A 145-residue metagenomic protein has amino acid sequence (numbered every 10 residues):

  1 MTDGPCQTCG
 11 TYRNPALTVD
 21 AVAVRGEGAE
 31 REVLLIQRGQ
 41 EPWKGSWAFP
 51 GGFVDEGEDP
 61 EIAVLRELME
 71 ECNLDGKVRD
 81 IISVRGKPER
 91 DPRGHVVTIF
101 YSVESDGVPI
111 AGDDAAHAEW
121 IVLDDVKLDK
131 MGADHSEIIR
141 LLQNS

Functional and structural regions predicted by a protein language model:
M1-V22, G28: Acidic, metal-coordinating catalytic segment for phosphate/diphosphate chemistry, firing primarily on the Nudix
L17-V19, R31, V97-I99, A116: Change "...and in nucleic-acid phosphodiester-cleaving endonucleases..." to "...and in nucleic-acid processing enzymes
A21, I81, Y101-V103: A structural signal for short, well-ordered beta-strand segments
E30-E70, L74: Conserved Nudix-box catalytic region and its N-terminal flanking loop in Nudix hydrolases and closely related
L74-S83: A short coil-to-beta-strand element that immediately follows conserved catalytic motifs
R85-P109, L142: Active-site-adjacent beta-strand/loop module that shapes the phosphate/pyrophosphate-binding cleft
F100-S102, I110-N144: NUDIX/MutT-family hydrolases
